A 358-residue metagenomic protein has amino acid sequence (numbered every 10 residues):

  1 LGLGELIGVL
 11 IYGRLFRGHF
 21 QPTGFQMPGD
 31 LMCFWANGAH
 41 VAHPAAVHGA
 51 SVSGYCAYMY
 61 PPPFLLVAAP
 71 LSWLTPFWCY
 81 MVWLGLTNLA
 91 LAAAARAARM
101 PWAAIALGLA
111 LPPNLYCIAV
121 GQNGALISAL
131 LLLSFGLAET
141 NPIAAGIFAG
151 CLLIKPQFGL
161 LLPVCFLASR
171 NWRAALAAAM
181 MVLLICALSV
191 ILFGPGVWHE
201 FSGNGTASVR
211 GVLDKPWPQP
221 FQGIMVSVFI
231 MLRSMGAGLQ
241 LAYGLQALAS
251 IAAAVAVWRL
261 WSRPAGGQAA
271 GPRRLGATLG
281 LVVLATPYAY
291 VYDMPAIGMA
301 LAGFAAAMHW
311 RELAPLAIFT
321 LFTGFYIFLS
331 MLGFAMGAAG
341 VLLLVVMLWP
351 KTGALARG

Functional and structural regions predicted by a protein language model:
L1-A145, F166-G298, A305-A306, L355-R357: Primarily membrane-embedded glycan-assembly and transfer machineries that use lipid-linked glycans
L10-R14, G303-G358: Aromatic-enriched
G29-D30, G124-L131, F148-F158, P220-I230 (+1 more regions): Contiguous hydrophobic segments
Y58-M59, L153, L160, A269 (+3 more regions): Compositionally biased, intrinsically disordered/low-complexity regions enriched for serine, proline and threonine
I143-P156, L160-L167, T278-A285, F319-G324: Membrane-interface alpha helices of multi-pass inner-membrane proteins
